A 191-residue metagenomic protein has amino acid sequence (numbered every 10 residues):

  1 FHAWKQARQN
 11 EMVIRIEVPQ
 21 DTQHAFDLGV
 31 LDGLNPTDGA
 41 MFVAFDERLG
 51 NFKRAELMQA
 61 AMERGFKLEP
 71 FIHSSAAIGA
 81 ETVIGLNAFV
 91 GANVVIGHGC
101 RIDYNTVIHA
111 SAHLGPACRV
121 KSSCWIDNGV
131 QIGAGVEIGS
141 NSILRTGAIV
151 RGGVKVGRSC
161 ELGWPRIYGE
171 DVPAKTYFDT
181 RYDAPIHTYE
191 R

Functional and structural regions predicted by a protein language model:
F1-H73, A184-R191: Terminal amphipathic alpha-helical/low-complexity segments used for targeting or macromolecular assembly
P70-R191: Structural signal for interior beta-strand "rungs" in well-ordered beta-sheet cores of soluble enzyme domains
